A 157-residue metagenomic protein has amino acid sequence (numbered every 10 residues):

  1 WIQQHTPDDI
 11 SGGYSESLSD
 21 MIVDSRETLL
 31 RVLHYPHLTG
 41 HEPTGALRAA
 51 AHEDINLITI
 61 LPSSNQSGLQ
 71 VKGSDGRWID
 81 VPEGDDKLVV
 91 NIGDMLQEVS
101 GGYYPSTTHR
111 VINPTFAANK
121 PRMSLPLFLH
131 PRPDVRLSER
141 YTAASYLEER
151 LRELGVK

Functional and structural regions predicted by a protein language model:
W1-K157: C-terminal flanking tails of non-heme Fe-dependent oxygenases
